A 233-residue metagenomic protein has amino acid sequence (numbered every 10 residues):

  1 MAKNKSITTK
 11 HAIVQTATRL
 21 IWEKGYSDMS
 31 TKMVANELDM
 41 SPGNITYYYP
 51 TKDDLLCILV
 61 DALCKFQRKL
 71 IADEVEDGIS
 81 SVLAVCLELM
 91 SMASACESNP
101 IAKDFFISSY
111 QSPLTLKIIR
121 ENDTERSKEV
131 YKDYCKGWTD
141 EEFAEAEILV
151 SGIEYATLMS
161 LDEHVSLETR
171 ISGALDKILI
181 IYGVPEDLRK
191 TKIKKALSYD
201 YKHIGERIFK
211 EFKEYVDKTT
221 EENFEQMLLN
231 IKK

Functional and structural regions predicted by a protein language model:
M1-K10: Short, Lys/Arg-enriched anionic-surface-contact patches
A12, L20, K24-D54, I58: Helix-turn-helix
D61-R68: Short, basic, alpha-helical segments at the C-terminal edge of helix-turn-helix-like DNA-binding modules
Q67, S108-M159, V165-I180: Amphipathic alpha-helical packing segments from all-alpha helical-bundle domains
K69-D104, R120-E125: Hydrophobic alpha-helical connector segments
K103-S108, D187-T191: Short, hydrophobic secondary-structure boundary micro-motifs
K128, K132, E163-K233: C-terminal peripheral helix-coil segments that are non-catalytic and often amphipathic
